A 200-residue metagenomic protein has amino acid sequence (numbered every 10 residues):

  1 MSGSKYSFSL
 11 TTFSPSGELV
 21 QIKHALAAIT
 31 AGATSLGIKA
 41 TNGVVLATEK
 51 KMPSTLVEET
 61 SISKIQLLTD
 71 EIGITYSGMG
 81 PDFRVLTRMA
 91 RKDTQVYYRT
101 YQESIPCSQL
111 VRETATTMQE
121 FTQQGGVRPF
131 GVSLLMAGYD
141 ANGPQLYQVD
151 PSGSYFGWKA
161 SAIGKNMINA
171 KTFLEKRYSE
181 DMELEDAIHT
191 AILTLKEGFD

Functional and structural regions predicted by a protein language model:
M1-D200: Long, low-complexity N-terminal extensions
